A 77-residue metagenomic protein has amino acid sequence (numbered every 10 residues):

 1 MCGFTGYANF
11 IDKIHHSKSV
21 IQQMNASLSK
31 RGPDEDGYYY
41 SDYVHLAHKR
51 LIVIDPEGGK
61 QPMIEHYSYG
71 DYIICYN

Functional and structural regions predicted by a protein language model:
M1-N77: N-terminus-centric sequence/structural signature that marks the extreme N-terminus and adjacent "lid/interface" module
